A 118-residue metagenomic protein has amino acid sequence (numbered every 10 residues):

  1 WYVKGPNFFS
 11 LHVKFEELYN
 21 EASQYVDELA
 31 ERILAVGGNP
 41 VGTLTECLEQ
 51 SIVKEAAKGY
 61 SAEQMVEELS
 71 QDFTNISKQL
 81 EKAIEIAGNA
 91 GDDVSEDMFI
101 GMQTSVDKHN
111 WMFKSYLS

Functional and structural regions predicted by a protein language model:
W1-E17, A83-V94: Helix-loop segments that flank and shape redox-cofactor active sites
N7-T45: Conserved alpha-helical segments that form or flank metal/cofactor-binding pockets of metalloenzymes
F9, E17, G42, Q50-V53 (+2 more regions): A generic structural micro-environment signature that highlights single residues at secondary-structure boundaries
D27, E31, L48-G101: Acidic/histidine-rich alpha-helical segments that form the ligand environment of transition-metal centers
E28-A30, H109-L117: Amphipathic alpha-helical coiled-coil segments
L34, V41, E85-G88, S118: Alpha-helical coiled-coil oligomerization motifs
